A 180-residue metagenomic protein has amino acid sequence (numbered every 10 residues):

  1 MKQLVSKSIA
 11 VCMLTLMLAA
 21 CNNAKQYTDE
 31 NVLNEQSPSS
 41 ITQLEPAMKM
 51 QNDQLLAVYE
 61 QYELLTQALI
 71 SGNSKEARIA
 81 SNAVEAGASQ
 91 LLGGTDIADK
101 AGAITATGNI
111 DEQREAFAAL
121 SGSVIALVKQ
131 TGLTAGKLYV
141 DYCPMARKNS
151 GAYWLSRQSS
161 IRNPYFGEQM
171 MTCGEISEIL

Functional and structural regions predicted by a protein language model:
M1-A10: Bacterial N-terminal signal peptides that target proteins for export
C12-T15: Alpha-helical transmembrane segments
M17-A20: C-terminal motif of bacterial Sec signal peptides marking the signal peptidase cleavage site
N22-K25: Bacterial signal peptide processing site
D29-M50: Post-signal peptide N-terminal segment of mature Sec-exported envelope proteins
N52-S71, K75-L180: Mature extracytoplasmic or organellar-lumen-exposed domains after removal of signal/transit peptides
